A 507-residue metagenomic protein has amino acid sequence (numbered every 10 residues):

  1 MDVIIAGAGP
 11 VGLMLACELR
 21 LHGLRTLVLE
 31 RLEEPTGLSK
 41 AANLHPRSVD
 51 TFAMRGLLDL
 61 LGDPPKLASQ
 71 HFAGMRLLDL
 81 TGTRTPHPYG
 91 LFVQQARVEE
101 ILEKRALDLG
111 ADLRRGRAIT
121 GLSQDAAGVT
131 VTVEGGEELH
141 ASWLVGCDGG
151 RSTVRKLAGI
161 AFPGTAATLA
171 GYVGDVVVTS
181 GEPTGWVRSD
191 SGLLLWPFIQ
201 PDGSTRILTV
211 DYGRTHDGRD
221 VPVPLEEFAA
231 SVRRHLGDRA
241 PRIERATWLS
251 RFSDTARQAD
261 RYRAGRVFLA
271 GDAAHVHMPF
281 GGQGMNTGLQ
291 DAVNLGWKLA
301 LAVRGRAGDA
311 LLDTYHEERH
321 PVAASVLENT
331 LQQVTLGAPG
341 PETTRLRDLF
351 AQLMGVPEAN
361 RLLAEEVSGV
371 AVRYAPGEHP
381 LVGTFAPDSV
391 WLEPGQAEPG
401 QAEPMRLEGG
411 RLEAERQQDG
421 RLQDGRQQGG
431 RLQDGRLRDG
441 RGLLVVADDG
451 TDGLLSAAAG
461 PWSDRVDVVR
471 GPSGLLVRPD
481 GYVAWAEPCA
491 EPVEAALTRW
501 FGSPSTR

Functional and structural regions predicted by a protein language model:
M1, E134-W143, C147: Core beta-strand elements of the Rossmann-like FAD/NAD(P) dinucleotide-binding domain in flavoenzyme oxidoreductases
M1-D2, H22, R31, G74-L77 (+4 more regions): Helical substrate-recognition/capping region of FAD-dependent monooxygenase/halogenase enzymes
V3-I5, T26, V267, G442: Conserved hydrophobic helix-helix packing surfaces used for dimerization/oligomerization
G7-C17, L102, G146, A246 (+6 more regions): Conserved mid-domain beta->alpha element of the FAD-binding
C17-A41: Glycine-rich FAD pyrophosphate-binding loop
G37-L107, Q200: Active-site-adjacent segment of FAD-dependent monooxygenases/related oxidoreductases
K104, W143, C147-D254: Conserved FAD-binding catalytic core of PHBH/FMO-like flavoproteins
R115-V129: A conserved short coil-to-beta-strand element within the FAD-binding core of flavoproteins
